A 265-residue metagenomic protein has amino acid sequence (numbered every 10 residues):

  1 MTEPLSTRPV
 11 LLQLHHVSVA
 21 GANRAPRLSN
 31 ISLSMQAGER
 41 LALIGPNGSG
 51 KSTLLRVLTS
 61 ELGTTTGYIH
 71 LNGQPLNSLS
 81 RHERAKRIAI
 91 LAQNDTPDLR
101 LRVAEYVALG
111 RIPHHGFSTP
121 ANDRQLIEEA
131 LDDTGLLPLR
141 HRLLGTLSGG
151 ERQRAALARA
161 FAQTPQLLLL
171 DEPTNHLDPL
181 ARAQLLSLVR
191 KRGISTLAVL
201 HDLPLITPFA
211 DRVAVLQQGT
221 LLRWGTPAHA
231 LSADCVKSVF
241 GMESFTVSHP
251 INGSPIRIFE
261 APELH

Functional and structural regions predicted by a protein language model:
I44-P46: The feature captures the beta-strand-to-loop junction immediately N-terminal to the Walker
T59: Helix-to-loop junction immediately C-terminal to a conserved catalytic motif
G67-P75, R84: Conserved ABC transporter NBD signature motif
A108, N122-L139: Conserved ABC ATPase "signature" region
L143-L147, E151: Conserved ABC ATPase signature
L168-E172, L177: Catalytic Walker B motif of ABC-type/P-loop ATPase nucleotide-binding domains
A233, K237-H265: ABC ATPase nucleotide-binding domains
